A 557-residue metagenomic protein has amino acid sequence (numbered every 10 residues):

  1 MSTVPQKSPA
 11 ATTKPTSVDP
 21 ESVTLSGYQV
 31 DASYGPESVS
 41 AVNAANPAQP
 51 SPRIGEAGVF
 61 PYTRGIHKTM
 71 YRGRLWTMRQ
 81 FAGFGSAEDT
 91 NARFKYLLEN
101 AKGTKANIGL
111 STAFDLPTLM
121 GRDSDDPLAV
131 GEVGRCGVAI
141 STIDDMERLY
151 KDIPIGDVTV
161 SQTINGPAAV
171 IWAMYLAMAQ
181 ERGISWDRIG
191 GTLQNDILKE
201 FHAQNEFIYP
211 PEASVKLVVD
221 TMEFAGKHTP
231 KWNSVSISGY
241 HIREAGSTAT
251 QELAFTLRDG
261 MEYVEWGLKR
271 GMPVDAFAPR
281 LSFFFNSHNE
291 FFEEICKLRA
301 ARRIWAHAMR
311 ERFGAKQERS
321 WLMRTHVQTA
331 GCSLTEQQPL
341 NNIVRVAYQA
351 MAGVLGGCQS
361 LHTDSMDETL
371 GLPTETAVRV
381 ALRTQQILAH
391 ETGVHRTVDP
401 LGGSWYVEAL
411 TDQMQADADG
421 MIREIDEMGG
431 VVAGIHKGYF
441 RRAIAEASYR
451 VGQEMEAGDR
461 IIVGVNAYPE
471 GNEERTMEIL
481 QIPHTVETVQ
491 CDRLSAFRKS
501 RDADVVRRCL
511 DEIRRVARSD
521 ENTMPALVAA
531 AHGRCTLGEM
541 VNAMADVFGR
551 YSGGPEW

Functional and structural regions predicted by a protein language model:
S2-H288, E293-E294, R312, R319-H326 (+3 more regions): Catalytic alpha/beta active-site cores
T3, S141, G166, A179-E181 (+10 more regions): Phosphate/diphosphate-binding loops
A11-V39, F114-L116, E375, R383-Q386 (+1 more regions): Flexible, glycine-rich loop/tail regions that form catalytic "lids" or insertion modules at the edges of active sites
R72-W76, D126-P127, G156, L198-F201 (+10 more regions): Short acidic (Asp/Glu) and glycine-rich catalytic loops that position anionic groups and cofactors
E88-L97, I343-A350, V465: Short, acidic/polar
E99-A106, K151-I155, A177-S185, V219-K231 (+15 more regions): Generic secondary-structure signature for well-ordered alpha-helical cores
G131-G134, K199-Y209, I242-S247, F285-E290 (+5 more regions): Short beta-alpha connecting loops at secondary-structure transitions that line or flank enzyme active sites
P273-F277, A315-T329, Q337-M366, P373-V398 (+2 more regions): Flexible glycine/proline-rich, aromatic-decorated loop/lid segments
